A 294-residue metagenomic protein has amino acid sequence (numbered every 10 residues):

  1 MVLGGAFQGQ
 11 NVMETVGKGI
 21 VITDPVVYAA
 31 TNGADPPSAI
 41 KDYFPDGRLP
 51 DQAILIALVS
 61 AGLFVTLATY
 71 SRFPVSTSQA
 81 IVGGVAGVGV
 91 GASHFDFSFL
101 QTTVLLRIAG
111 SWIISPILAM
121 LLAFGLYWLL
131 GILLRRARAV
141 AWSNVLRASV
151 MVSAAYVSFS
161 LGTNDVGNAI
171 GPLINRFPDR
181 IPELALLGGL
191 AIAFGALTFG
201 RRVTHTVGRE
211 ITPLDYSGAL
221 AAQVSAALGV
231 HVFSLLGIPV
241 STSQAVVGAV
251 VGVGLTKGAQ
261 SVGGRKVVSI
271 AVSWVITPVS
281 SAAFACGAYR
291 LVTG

Functional and structural regions predicted by a protein language model:
M1-G294: Multi-pass alpha-helical transmembrane bundle typical of ion/small-solute transporters and intramembrane aspartyl
